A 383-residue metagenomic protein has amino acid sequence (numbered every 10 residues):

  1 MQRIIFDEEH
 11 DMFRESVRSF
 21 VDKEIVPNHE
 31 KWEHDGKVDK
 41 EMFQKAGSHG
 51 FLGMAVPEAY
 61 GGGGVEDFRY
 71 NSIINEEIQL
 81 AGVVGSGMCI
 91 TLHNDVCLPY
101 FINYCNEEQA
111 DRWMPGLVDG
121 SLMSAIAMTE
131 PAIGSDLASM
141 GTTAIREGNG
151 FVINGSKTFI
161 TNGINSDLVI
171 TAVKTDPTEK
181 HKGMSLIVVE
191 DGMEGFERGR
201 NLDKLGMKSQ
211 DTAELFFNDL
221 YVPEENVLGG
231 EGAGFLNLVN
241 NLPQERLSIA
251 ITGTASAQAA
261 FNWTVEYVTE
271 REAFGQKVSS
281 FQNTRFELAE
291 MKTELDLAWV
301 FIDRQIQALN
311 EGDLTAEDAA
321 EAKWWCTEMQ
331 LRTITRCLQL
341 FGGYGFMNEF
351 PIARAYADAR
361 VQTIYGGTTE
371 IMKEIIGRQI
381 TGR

Functional and structural regions predicted by a protein language model:
M1-V84, T91-L92, Y104-Q109, G116-S121 (+6 more regions): Alpha-helical interface subdomain recognition
V65-E66, D136-A138, N162-D167, K180-G183 (+2 more regions): Short glycine/proline-enriched turns and hinge-like loops at secondary-structure junctions
T91, L117, A132-S135, F159-N162 (+2 more regions): Short Gly/Pro-enriched turn/cap motifs at secondary-structure boundaries
L98-Y104, I126-A127, T178: Flexible, glycine-rich active-site loops centered on histidine and acidic residues that chelate a metal or position
G120-M128, A172: A short, Trp-centered hydrophobic/proline-enriched beta-strand micro-motif
S139, G192-P223: Flexible, small-/acidic-enriched active-site or ligand-binding loops
G141-T143: Short, surface-exposed charged micro-motifs
G150, N154-R198: A short core secondary-structure module
